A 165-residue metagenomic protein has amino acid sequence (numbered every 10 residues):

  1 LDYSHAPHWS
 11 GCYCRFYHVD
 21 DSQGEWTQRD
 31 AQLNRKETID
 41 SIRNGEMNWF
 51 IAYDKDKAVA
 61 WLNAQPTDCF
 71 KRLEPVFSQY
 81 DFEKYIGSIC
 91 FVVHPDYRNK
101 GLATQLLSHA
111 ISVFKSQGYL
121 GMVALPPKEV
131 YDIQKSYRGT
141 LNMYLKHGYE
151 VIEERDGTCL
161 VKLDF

Functional and structural regions predicted by a protein language model:
H8-E37: Conserved GNAT-fold acetyl-CoA-binding loop/helix
R29-F50, C69, G87: A short helix-loop-beta-strand connector motif used in the catalytic cores of GNAT acetyltransferases and, in some
E37-D40, P75-Q79, G148-Y149: Short, P/G- and charge-enriched loop/turn segments at secondary-structure junctions
Y53, K57-F91, R98, D132-R138: Conserved acyl-donor/pantetheine-binding loop and adjacent beta-alpha core of acyl/acetyltransferases and related
S88-V93, N99-S116: Conserved acetyl-CoA-binding loop-helix of GNAT-fold acetyltransferases
L107, F114-Q134: Conserved GNAT acetyl-CoA-binding A-motif
S136-F165: C-terminal "cap" of GNAT-fold acetyltransferases
